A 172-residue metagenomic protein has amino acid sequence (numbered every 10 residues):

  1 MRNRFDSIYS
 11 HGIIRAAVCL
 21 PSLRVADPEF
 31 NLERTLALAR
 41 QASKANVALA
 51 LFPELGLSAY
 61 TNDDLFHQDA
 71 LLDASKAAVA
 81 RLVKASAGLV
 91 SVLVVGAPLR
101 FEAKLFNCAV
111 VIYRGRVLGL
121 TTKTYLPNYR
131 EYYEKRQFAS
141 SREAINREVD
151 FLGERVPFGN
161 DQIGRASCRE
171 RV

Functional and structural regions predicted by a protein language model:
M1-V172: Enzyme catalytic cores with a strong preference for nitrogen-chemistry domains
